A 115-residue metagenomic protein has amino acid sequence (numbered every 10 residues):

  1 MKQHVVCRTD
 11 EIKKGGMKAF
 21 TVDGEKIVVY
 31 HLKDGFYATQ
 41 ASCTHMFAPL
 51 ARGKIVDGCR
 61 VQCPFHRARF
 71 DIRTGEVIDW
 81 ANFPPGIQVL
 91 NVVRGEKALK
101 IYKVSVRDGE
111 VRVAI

Functional and structural regions predicted by a protein language model:
M1-G58, D71-I72, E76, P84-P85 (+1 more regions): N-terminal pre-ligand scaffold of iron-sulfur
C43, C63-H66: Short cysteine clusters
W80: Short glycine/proline-centered loop/turn elements that form peptide/ligand docking sites
